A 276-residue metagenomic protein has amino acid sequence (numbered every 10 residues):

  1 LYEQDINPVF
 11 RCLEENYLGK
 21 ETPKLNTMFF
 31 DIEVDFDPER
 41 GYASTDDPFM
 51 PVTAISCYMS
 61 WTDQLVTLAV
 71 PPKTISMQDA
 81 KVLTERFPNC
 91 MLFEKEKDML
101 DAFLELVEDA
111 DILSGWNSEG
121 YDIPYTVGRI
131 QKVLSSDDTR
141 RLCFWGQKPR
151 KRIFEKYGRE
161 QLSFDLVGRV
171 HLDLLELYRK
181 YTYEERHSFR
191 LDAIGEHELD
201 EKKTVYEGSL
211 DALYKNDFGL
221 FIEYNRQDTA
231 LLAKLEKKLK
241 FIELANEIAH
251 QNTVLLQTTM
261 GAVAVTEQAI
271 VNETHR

Functional and structural regions predicted by a protein language model:
Y2-E39, F144-L166, Q268-R276: Extended, Lys/Arg-enriched charged tracts that mediate electrostatic binding to polyanionic substrates
D5-I112: Conserved RNase H-like, two-metal-ion catalytic cores of nucleic-acid enzymes
Y17-T22, T45-D47, L104-L106, E160-R169 (+3 more regions): A general structural signal for short secondary-structure junctions and capping/turn motifs
D31, G195, D228, L232: A residue-level signal for conserved active-site and pocket-lining positions in enzyme catalytic cores
V52-L68, I112-S114, S118-F218, L239: Metal-dependent phosphoesterase core characteristic of DEDDh/y 3'-5' exonuclease domains
A80-C90, G208-I222: Inter-lobe coupling/hinge region of RecA-like P-loop helicase motors
M91, K95, S114, S118 (+4 more regions): Catalytic cores of large soluble enzymes that bind and process phosphate-bearing ligands
A212-R276: Common nucleic-acid-contacting/processivity interface regions adjacent to the catalytic cores of nucleic-acid enzymes
